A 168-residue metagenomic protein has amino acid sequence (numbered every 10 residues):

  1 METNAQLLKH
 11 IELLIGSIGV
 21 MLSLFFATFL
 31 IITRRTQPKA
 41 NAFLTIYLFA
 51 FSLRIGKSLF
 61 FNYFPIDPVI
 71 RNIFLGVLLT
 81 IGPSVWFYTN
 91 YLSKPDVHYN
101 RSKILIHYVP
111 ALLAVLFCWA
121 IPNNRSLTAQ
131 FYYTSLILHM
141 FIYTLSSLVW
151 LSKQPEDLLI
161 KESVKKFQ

Functional and structural regions predicted by a protein language model:
M1-A120, A129-T134, W150-E156: N-terminal low-complexity or simple alpha-helical regulatory segments that function as activation/interaction modules
L136-H139: Alpha-helical membrane-associated segments of multi-pass integral membrane proteins
F141-V149: Transmembrane alpha-helical segments that form the membrane-embedded catalytic/substrate-channel core of multi-pass
P155-Q168: Membrane-helix boundary/juxtamembrane motif in polytopic membrane proteins
